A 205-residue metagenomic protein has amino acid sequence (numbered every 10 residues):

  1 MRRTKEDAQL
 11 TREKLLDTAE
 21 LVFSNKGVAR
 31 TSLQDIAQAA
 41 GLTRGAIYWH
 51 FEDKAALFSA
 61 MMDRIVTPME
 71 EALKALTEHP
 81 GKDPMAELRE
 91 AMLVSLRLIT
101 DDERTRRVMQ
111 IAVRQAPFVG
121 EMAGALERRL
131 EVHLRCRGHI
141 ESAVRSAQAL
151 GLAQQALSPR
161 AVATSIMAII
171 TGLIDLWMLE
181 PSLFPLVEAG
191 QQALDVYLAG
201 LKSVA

Functional and structural regions predicted by a protein language model:
M1-K26, R30-L42, A56-S59, E188: Basic, helix-initiating cap at the start of DNA-binding domains
F23, S32-L33, R44, K54 (+3 more regions): Amphipathic alpha-helical segments enriched in hydrophobic/aromatic and basic residues that form the DNA-contacting
A60, K74-R107, P159-I166: Hydrophobic alpha-helical connector segments
T67-E70, K74, K82, A86 (+3 more regions): Amphipathic alpha-helical packing segments from all-alpha helical-bundle domains
L93, R97-S142: Short secondary-structure transition hinges
L98-D101, F118-E121, S142, S146 (+3 more regions): Amphipathic C-terminal alpha-helical segment
